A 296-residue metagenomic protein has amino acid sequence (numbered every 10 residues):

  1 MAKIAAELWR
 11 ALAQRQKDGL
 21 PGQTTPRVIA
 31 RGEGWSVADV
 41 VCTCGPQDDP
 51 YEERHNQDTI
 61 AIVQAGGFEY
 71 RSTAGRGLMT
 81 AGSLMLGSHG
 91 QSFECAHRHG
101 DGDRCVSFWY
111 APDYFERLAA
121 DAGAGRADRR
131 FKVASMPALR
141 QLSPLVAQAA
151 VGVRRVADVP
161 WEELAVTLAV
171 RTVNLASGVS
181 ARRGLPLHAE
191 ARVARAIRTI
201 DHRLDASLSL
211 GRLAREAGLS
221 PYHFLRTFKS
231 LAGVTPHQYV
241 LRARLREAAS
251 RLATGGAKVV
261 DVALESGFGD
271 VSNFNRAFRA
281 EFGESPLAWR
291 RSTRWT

Functional and structural regions predicted by a protein language model:
I4-L8, D121-R182, R198: Amphipathic alpha-helical segments enriched in hydrophobic/aromatic residues interleaved with Lys/Arg
G22-A127: N-terminal regulatory/effector-sensing and dimerization cores that precede helix-turn-helix DNA-binding domains
G45, S177-G184, S230-A232: Short, Lys/Arg-enriched N-terminal segment that forms or immediately precedes the first helix of a structured domain
V63, I200-R203, L252: Short helix-to-turn junction characteristic of helix-turn-helix DNA-binding domains, especially the helix
V153-A157, R203, S207, G255 (+1 more regions): Short coil/turn helix-boundary motifs
R171, L175, R195-H202, A206-R246 (+1 more regions): Basic/polar phosphate-binding segments, predominantly the helix-turn-helix DNA-binding elements of transcriptional
